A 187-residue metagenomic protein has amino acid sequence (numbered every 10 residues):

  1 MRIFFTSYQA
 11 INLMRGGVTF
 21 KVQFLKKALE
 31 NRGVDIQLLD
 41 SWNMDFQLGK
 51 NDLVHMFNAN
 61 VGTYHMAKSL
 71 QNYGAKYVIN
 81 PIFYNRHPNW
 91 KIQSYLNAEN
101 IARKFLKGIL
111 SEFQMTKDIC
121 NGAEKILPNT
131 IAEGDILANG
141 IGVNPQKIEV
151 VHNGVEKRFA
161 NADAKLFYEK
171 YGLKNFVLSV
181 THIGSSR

Functional and structural regions predicted by a protein language model:
M1-S41: N-terminal subdomain of nucleotide-sugar transferases
I11, E156, H182-S186: Nucleotide-sugar-dependent glycosyltransferase donor-binding/catalytic pocket residues
F46-T63, K76-I82: Short N-terminal targeting/anchoring amphipathic segment
N80-L110: Acceptor-binding helix/loop patch of EC 2.4 sugar-transfer enzymes, predominantly nucleotide-sugar-dependent
A102-I126: Membrane-proximal helix-turn-helix segments that form the acceptor-binding/catalytic region of lipid-linked
L127, E169-R187: Conserved donor-binding/catalytic core segment of Leloir-type glycosyltransferases
A132, G154: Carbohydrate-associated surface elements
A160-G172: A short helix/loop element that forms part of the nucleotide-sugar donor recognition site in Leloir-type
